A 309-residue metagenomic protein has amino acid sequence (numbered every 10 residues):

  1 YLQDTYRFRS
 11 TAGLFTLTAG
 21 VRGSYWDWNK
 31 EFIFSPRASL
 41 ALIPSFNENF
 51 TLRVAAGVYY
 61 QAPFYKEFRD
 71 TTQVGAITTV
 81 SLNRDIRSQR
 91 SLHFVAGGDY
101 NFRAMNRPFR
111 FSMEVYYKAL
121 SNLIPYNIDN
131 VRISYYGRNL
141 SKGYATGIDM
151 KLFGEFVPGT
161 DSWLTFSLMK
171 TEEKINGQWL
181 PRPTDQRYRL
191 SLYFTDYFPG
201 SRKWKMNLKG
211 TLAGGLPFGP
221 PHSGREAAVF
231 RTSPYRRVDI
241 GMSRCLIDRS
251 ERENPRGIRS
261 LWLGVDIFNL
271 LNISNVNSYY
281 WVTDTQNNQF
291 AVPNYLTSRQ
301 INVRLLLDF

Functional and structural regions predicted by a protein language model:
Y1-D27, I33-R37, A41, L152-K170: Surface-exposed extracellular loop regions of Gram-negative outer-membrane beta-barrel proteins
L2-Y6, A38-L42, A96-Y100, I148-G154 (+5 more regions): Residues on the lipid-exposed face of transmembrane beta-strands in outer-membrane beta-barrel proteins
F8-F15, S45-F50, R103-F109, P158-G159 (+2 more regions): Short loop/turn motifs that connect adjacent beta-strands in outer-membrane beta-barrel proteins
F8-G13, Y116-A119, R138-G219: Gram-negative outer-membrane beta-barrel transporters
A19-G23, L40, V54-V58, G98 (+5 more regions): Transmembrane beta-barrel strands of outer-membrane/channel proteins
F32-F34, R90-F94, K142-T146, T184-L190 (+3 more regions): Residues that define the transmembrane beta-barrel architecture of outer-membrane proteins
D85-N139, Y144, L263-F268: Membrane-embedded beta-barrel scaffold of Gram-negative outer-membrane proteins
T211-P221, R244-F309: C-terminal beta-signal and adjacent terminal beta-strands/loops of Gram-negative outer-membrane beta-barrel proteins
